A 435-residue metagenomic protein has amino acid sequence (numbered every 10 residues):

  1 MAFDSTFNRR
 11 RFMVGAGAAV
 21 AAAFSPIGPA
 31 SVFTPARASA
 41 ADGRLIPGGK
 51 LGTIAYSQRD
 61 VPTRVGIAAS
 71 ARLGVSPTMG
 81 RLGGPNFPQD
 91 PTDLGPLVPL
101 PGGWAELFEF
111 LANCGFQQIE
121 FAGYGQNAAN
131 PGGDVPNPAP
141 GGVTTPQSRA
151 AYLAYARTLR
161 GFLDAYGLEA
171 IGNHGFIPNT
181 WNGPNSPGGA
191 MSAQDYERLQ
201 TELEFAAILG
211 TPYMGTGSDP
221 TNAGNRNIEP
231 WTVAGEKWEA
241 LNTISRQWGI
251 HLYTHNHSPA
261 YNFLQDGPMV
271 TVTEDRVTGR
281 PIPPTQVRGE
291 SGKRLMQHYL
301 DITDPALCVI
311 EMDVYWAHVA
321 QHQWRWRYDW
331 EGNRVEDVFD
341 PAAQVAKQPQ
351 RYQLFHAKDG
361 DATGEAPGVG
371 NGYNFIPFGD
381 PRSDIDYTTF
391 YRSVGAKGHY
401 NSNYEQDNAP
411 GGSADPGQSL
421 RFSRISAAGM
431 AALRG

Functional and structural regions predicted by a protein language model:
A2-P212, C308-V309, W326, Q350-Y352 (+1 more regions): N-terminal pre-domain/capping segments
A55-Q58, F116, H174-I177, T254-H255 (+3 more regions): Tryptophan-centric aromatic hotspots in well-structured domains and transmembrane helices
Y56-Q58, Y124, G175-P178, D219-T221 (+5 more regions): Active-site beta-loop-alpha junctions enriched in small/polar residues
G103-W104, L153-T158, R198-E202, K293-Q297 (+2 more regions): Alpha-helical scaffolding within the catalytic cores of extracellular/periplasmic polymer-degrading hydrolases
L168, T211, I250, A396-Y400: A short helix->loop->beta-strand "cap" motif at the edges of active sites that frequently abuts
A206-I228, H251-Q265, N403: Active-site groove signature of glycoside hydrolases
S245-D380: Acidic/histidine-rich catalytic cores of soluble enzymes
F375-G379, D407-G435: Aromatic-rich peripheral "rim/lid" segments of glycoside hydrolase catalytic domains that contact and position glycan
